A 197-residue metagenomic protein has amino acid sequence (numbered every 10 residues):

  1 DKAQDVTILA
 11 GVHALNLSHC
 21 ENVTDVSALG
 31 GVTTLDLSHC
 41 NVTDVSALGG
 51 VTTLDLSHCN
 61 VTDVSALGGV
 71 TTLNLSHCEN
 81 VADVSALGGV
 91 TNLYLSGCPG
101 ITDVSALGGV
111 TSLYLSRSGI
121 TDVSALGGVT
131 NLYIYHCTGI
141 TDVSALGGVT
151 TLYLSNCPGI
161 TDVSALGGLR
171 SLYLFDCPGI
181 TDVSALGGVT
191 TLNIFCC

Functional and structural regions predicted by a protein language model:
D1-Q4, G11-V23, G31-T43, G50-V61 (+7 more regions): Concave beta-strand-loop units of leucine-rich repeat
